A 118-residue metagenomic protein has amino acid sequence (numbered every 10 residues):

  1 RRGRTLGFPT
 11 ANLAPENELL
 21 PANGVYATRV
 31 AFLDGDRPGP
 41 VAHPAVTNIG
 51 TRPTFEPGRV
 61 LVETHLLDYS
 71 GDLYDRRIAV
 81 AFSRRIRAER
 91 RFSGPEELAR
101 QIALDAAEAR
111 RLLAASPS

Functional and structural regions predicted by a protein language model:
R1-S118: Phosphate/ribose-recognition catalytic cores of enzymes acting on nucleotide-derived substrates
